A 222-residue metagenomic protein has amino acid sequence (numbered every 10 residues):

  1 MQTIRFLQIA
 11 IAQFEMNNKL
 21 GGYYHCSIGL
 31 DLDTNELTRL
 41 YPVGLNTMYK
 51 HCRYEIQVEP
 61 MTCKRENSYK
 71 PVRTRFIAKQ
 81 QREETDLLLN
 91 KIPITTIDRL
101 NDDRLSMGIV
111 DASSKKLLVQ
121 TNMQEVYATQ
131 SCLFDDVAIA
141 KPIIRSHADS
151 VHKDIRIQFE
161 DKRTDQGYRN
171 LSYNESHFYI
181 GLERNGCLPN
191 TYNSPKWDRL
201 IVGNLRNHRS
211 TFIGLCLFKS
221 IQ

Functional and structural regions predicted by a protein language model:
M1-P60: N-terminal ordered "arm"
M1-T3, M61, Q80-Q222: Nucleic-acid-binding small beta-barrel platforms of the OB/S1 family and closely associated recruitment extensions
Y23-Y24, Y41, Y49, Y54 (+6 more regions): Sequence-level detector for tyrosine residue identity
Q57, K70-V72, N90: Positively charged, glycine-rich low-complexity segments
T62-V72: Short, Lys/Arg- and Gly-enriched loop/turn segments at beta-strand edges
K70-Q80: Cysteine-centric segments in proteins
